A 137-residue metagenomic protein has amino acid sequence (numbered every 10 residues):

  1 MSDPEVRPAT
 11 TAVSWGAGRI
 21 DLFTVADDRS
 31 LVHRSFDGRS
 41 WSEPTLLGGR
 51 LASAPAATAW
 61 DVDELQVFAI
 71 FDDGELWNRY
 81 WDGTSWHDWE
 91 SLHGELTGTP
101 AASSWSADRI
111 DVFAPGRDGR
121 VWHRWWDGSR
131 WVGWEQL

Functional and structural regions predicted by a protein language model:
M1-L137: A structural motif
